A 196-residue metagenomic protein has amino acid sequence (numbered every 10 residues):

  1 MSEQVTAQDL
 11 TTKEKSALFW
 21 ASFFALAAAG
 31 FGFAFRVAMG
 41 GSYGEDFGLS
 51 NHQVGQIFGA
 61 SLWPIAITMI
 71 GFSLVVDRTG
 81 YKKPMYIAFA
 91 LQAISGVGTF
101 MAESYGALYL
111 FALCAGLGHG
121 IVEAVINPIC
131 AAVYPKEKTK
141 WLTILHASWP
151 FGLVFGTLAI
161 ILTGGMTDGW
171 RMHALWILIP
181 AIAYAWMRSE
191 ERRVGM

Functional and structural regions predicted by a protein language model:
A17-N51, N127: Extracytoplasmic
G30, A34, G116-A124, V154: Small-residue-rich segments within alpha-helical transmembrane domains of MFS-like 12-TM solute carriers
A34, S61-I70, V154: Residue-level signature of mid-helix packing/kink "hotspots" within the transmembrane helices of 12-pass Major
I67-G106: Conserved MFS/SLC helix-loop-helix module at the cytosolic interface between two early adjacent transmembrane helices
F89, A93-G96, F111-A112, A181-A185: A generic transmembrane-helix signature of 12-TM secondary carrier transporters
F111-A147: Cytoplasmic helix-loop-helix junction between adjacent transmembrane helices in 12-TM secondary transporters
K136-E137, W141-E190: Helix-loop-helix hairpin linking two adjacent transmembrane segments in secondary transporters
R192-M196: Conserved small/polar residues in nucleotide/adenosyl-binding loops
